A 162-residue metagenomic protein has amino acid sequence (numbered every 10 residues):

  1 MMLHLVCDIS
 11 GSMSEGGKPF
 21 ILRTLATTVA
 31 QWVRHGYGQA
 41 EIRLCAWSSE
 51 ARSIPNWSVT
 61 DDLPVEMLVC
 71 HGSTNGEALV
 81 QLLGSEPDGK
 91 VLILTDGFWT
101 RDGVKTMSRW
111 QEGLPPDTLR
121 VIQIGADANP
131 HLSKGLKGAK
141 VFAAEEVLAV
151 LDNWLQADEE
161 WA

Functional and structural regions predicted by a protein language model:
M1-W57, L79, D88-L94: Von Willebrand factor
G16-K18, D102-K105: Conserved ATPase-coupling elements of RecA-like P-loop NTPase cores
V29-W32, M107-D117: Catalytic-core regions built around general acid/base machinery
R34-A40, L114-K134: A short, conserved beta-to-alpha structural element at the edge of catalytic cores that scaffolds binding
L44, L119-V121, G138-V141: Conserved beta-strand scaffold positions in the cores of enzyme catalytic domains, especially in NTP/NDP-utilizing
C45-W47, I124, A144: Conserved beta-strand termini and adjacent loop/short-helix elements that scaffold enzyme active sites in alpha/beta
E50-L92, F98-V104, R120-H131: Von Willebrand factor
P130-A162: C-terminal helix of von Willebrand factor
